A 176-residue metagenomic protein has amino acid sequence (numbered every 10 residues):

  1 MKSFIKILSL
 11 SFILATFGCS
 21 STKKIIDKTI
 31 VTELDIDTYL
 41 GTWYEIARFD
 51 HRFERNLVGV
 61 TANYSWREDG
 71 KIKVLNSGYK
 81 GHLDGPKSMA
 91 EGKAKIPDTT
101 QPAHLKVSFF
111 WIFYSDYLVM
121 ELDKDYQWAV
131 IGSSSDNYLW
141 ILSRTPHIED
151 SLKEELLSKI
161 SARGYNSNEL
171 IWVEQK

Functional and structural regions predicted by a protein language model:
K2-L10: Sec-dependent signal peptide recognition, specifically the positively charged N-region followed immediately by
K6, C19-K176: A beta-rich soluble binding module of mature secreted/lumenal proteins
